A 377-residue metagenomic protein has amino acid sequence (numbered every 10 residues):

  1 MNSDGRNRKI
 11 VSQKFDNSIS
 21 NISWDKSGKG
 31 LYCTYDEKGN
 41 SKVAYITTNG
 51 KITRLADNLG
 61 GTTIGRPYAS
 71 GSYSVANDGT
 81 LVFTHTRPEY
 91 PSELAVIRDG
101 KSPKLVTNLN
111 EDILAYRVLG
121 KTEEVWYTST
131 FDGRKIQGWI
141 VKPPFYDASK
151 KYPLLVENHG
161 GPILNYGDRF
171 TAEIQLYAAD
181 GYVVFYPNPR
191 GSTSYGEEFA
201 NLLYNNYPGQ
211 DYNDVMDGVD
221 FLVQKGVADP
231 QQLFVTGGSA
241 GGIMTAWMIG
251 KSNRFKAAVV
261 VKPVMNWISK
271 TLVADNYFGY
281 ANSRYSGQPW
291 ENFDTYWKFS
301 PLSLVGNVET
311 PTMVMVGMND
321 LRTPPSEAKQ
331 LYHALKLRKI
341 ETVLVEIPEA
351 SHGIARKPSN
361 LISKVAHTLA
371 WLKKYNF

Functional and structural regions predicted by a protein language model:
M1-S27, Y35-D36, Y45-S70, I97-K121 (+1 more regions): Multi-bladed beta-propeller domains
K26-S27, V75-D78: Residue-level detector of Asp-centered blade-edge/turn motifs that repeat once per structural unit in beta-propeller
G30-T34, L81-T84: Residue position within the beta-strands of beta-propeller blades
D36-S41, T86, P189, G238: Short loop/turn segments immediately following the C-termini of beta-strands
G39-A44, E89-A95: Structural motif
G100-K101, T107-Q231, G238, M265 (+1 more regions): Cap/lid segment of the alpha/beta-hydrolase catalytic domain
E173, Y186-F377: Active-site-proximal cap/loop segments of hydrolase catalytic domains
